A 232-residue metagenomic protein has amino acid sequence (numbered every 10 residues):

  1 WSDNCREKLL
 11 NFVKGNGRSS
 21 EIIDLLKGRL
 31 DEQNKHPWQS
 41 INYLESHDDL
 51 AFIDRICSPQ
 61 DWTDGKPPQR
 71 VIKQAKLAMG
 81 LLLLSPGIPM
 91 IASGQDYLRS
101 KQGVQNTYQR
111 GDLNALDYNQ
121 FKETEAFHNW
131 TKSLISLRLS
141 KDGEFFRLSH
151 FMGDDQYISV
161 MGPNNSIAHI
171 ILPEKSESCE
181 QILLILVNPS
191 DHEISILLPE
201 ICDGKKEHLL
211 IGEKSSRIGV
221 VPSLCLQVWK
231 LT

Functional and structural regions predicted by a protein language model:
W1-S93, Y97-Q102, S176-S178, I185-S190: Conserved alpha/beta catalytic core and glycan-binding cleft of carbohydrate-active enzymes
Q69-I72, L83-T232: Carbohydrate-interacting/catalytic domains
